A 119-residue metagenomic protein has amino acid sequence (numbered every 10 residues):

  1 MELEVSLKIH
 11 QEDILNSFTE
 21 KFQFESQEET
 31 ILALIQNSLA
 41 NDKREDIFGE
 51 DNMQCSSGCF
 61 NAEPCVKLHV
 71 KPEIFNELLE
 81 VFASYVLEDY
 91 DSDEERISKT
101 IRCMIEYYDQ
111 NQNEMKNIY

Functional and structural regions predicted by a protein language model:
S6: Non-cysteine beta-strand/loop elements that form the S-adenosyl-L-methionine
I9, E20, M53-C55, V66-L68 (+1 more regions): Hydrophobic transmembrane signal anchors and adjacent membrane-proximal interface regions, especially in viral
I9-E29, A33, K71-R96: Surface-exposed, Lys/Arg-rich phosphate-binding patches that contact polyanionic backbones
E25-E50, E88-Y119: Short, basic amphipathic alpha-helical segments that act as recognition/interaction helices in nucleic-acid-binding
A40-V81, Q110-Y119: Short, positively charged interaction helices/loops
